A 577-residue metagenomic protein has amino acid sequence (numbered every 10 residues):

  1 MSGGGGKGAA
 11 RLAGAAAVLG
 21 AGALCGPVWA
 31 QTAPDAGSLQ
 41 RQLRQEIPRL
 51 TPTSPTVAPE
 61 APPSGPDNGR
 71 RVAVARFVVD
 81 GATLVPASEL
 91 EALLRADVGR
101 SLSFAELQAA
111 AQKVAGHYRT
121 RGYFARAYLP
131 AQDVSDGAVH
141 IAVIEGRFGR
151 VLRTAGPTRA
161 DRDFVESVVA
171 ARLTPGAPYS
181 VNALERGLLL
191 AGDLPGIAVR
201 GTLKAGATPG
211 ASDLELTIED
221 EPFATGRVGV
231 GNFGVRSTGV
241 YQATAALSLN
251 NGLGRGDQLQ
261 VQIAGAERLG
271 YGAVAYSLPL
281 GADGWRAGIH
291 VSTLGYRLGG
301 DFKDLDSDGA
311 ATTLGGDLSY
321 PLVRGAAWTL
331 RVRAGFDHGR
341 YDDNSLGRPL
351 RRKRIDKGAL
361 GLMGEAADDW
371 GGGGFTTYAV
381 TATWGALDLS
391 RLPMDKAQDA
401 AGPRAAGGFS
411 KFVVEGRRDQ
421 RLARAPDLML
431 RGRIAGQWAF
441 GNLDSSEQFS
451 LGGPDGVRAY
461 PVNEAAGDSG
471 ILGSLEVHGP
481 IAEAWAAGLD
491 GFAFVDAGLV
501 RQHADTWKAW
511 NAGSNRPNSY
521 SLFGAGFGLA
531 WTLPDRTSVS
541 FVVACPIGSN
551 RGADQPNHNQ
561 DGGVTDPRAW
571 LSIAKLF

Functional and structural regions predicted by a protein language model:
Q31-G234, A246, Q262-Y271, F412 (+1 more regions): Periplasmic polypeptide-binding modules associated with outer-membrane biogenesis and secretion
L194, P209, R236-V240, G265-Y271 (+9 more regions): Transmembrane beta-barrel outer-membrane domains
V199, A224-G226, L253-L259, A282-A287 (+6 more regions): Repeated loop/turn-to-beta-strand initiation elements of outer-membrane beta-barrel proteins
L203, A224-G234, A245-L249, R255-E267 (+6 more regions): Transmembrane beta-strand segments that form the barrel wall of outer-membrane beta-barrel proteins
L214, A245-L247, V261, V274-Y276 (+10 more regions): Membrane-embedded beta-strands of outer-membrane beta-barrel proteins, especially the hydrophobic/small aromatic
I218, L249-N251, L278-L280, Y320-L322 (+6 more regions): Residue-level signature of outer-membrane beta-barrel architecture
R286-S445, D554, Q560: Transmembrane beta-strand segments of outer-membrane beta-barrel domains in Gram-negative and organellar OMPs
Q398-F577: C-terminal transmembrane beta-barrel domains of outer membrane proteins
